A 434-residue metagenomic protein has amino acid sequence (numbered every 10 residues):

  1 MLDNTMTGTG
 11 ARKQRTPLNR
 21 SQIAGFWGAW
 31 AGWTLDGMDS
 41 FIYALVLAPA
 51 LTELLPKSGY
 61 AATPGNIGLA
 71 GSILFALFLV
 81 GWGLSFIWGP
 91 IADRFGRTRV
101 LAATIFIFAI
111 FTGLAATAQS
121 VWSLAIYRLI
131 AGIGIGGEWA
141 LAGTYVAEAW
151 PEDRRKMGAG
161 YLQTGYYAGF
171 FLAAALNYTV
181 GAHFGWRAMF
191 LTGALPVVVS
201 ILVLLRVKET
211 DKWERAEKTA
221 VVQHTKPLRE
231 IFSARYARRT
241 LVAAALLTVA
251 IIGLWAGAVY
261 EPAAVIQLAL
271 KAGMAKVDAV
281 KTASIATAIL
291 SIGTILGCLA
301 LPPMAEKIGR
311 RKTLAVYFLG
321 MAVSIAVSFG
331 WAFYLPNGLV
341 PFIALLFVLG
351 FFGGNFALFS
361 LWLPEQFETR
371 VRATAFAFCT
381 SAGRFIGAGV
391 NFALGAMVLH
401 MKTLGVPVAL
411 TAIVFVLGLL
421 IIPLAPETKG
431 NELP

Functional and structural regions predicted by a protein language model:
M1-L45: Cytosolic juxtamembrane N-terminal segment immediately preceding the first transmembrane helix of multi-pass
A44-L45, A237-I295, G387-N391: Extracytoplasmic gate region of multi-pass secondary transporters
L47-L84, D278-K281: Extracellular/periplasmic helix-loop-helix junction of adjacent transmembrane segments in MFS-like secondary
I73-P90, A288-A300: Central cavity-lining transmembrane alpha-helices of secondary-active solute carriers, predominantly the Major
R94-I105, K307-L319: Cytoplasmic membrane-interface "Motif A"-like loop-to-helix N-cap segments of 12-TM Major Facilitator Superfamily
G96, T117-W122, P151, G309 (+1 more regions): Helix-breaking motifs and short loop linkers at transmembrane-helix boundaries and internal kinks in secondary membrane
F106-Q119, L319-P336: C-terminal ends and interior cores of transmembrane alpha-helices in multi-pass membrane transporters/permeases
L162, Y166-L205: Helix-loop-helix hairpin linking two adjacent transmembrane segments in secondary transporters
